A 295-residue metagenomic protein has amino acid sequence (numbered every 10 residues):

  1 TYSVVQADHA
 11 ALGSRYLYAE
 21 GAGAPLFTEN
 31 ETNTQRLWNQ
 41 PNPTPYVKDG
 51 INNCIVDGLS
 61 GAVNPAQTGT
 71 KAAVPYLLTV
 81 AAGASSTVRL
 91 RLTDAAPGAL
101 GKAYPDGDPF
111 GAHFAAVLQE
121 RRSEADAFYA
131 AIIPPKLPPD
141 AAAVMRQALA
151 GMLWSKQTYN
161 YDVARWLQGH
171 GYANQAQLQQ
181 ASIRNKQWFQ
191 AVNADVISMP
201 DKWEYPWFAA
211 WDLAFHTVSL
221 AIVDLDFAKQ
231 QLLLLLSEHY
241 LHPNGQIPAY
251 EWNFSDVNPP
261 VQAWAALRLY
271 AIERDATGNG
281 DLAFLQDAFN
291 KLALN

Functional and structural regions predicted by a protein language model:
T1-A82, W154, Y172, Q177-Q180: Trp/Gly-enriched beta-strand surface patches
A10, A19, N30-E31, Q40 (+14 more regions): Active-site-proximal structural scaffolding
F27, Q35-L37, V88-R89, G98-G101 (+2 more regions): Short helix/loop capping segments that flank catalytic or ligand/cofactor-binding pockets
T32, A84, L92, T158 (+1 more regions): A broadly conserved detector of short glycine/acidic/proline-rich loop/turn motifs that flank catalytic sites and bind
L78-D94: Short Pro-Gly-centered flexible turn/kink motifs
T93-A142: Terminal connector regions
I133-N295: Substrate-binding groove/exosite segments of carbohydrate-active enzymes
